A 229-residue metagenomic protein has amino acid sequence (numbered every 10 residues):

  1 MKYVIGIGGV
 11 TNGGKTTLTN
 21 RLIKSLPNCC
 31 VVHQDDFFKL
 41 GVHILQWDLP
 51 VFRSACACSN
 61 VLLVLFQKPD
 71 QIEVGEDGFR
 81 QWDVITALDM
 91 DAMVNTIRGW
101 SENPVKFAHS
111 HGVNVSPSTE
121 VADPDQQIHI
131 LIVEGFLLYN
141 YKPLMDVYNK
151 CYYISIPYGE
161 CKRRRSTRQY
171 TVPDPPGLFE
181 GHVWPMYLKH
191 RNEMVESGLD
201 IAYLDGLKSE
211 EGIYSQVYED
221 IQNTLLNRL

Functional and structural regions predicted by a protein language model:
M1-K2, Q126-Q127, T167-Y170, P185-L229: NTP-dependent small-molecule kinase module
V10: P-loop (Walker A) phosphate-binding loop of NTP-binding proteins
K15: Conserved lysine of the Walker
L18-T19, I23: Post-Walker A alpha-helix
K24-V32: Post-Walker A helix-loop "phosphate-sensing" segment adjacent to the P-loop in P-loop NTPases
C30, K39-C56, K68-E120, I130: Conserved nucleotide-sensing/catalytic segment adjacent to the nucleotide-binding pocket in NTP-handling enzymes
V51-A55, I72-Q81, K142-M194: A glycine- and Lys/Arg-enriched "phosphate-lid" helix/loop adjacent to the NTP-binding pocket of small-molecule kinases
